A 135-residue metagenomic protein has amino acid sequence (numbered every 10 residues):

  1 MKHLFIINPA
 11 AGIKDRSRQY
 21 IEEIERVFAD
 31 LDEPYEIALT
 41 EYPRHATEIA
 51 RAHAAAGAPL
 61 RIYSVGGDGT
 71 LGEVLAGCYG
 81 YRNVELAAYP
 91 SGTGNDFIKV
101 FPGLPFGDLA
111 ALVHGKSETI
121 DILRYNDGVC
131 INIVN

Functional and structural regions predicted by a protein language model:
M1-I62, A76, G103: ATP/NTP phosphate-donor binding region
P9, V65-G67, Y89-S91: Glycine-rich beta-strand-to-loop/alpha-helix junction loops that act as flexible
T40, G80-N135: Catalytic core of DAGKc-family lipid kinases
E41, H53, G66-G69, N135: Short glycine-rich, polar/acidic loop-and-turn segments at beta strand-coil junctions
E48, E73-V74, D96-F97: Phosphate- and divalent-cation-binding pockets in alpha/beta enzyme and binding domains that engage nucleotide-derived
P59-L71: Short hydrophobic interaction/assembly module
T70-R82: Short Gly/Thr/Asp-enriched flexible loops that form oxyanion-binding sites at enzyme active sites
